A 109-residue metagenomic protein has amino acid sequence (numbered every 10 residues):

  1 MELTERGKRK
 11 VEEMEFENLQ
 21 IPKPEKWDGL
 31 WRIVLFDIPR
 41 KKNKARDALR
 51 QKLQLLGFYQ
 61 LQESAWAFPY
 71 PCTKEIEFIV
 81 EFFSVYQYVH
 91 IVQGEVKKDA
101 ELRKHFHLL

Functional and structural regions predicted by a protein language model:
M1-E13: Basic, amphipathic "hinge/linker" alpha-helix immediately C-terminal to the N-terminal HTH DNA-binding motif
V11, N18, G57-Q60: Short, well-ordered alpha-helical segments in soluble proteins
V11-E15, P22, G94: Flexible, compositionally biased loop and terminal segments
F16-R50: Amphipathic alpha-helical dimerization/coiled-coil segments that flank or bridge DNA-binding/regulatory modules
W27-L30, Q60, V85: A short, structural micro-pattern
W31-V34, S64, Q87: Generic beta-strand structural signal
I38-P39, N43-S64, P69-I79: Non-DNA-binding regulatory cores of transcription-related proteins, predominantly C-terminal effector-binding
Q51, F68-L109: Long, low-complexity, charge-rich intrinsically disordered regions
